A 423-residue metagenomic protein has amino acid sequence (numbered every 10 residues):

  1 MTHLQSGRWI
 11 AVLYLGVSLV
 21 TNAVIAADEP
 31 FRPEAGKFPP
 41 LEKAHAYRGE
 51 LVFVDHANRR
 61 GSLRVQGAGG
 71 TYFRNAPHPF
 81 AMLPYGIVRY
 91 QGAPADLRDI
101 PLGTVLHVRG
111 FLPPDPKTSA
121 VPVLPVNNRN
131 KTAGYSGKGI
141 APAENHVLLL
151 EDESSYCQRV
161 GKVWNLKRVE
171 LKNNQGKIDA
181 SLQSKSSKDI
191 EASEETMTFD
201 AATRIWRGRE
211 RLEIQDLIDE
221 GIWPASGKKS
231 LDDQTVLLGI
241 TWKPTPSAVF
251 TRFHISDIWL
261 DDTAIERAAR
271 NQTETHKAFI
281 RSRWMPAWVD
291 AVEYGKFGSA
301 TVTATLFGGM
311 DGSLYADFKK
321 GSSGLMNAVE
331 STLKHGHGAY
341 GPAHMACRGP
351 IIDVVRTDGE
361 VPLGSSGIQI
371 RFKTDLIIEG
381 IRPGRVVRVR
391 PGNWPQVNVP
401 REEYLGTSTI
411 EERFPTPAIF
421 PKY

Functional and structural regions predicted by a protein language model:
M1-L13: Bacterial N-terminal signal peptides that target proteins for export
S6-R8, V17, G338: Intrinsic structural disorder/low-complexity segments
I10-N22: Bacterial N-terminal signal peptides
T21-Y85, Y90-Y423: Short, flexible, surface-exposed loop segments at domain boundaries
